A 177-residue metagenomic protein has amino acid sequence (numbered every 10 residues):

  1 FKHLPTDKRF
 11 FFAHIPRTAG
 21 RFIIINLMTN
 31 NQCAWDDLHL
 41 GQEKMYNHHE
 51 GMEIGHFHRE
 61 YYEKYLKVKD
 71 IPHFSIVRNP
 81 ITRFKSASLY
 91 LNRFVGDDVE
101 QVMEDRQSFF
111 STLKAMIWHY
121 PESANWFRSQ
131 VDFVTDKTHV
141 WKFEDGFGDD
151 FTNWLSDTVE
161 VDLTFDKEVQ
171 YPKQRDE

Functional and structural regions predicted by a protein language model:
F1-E177: Membrane-interface amphipathic segments in extracytoplasmic regions
